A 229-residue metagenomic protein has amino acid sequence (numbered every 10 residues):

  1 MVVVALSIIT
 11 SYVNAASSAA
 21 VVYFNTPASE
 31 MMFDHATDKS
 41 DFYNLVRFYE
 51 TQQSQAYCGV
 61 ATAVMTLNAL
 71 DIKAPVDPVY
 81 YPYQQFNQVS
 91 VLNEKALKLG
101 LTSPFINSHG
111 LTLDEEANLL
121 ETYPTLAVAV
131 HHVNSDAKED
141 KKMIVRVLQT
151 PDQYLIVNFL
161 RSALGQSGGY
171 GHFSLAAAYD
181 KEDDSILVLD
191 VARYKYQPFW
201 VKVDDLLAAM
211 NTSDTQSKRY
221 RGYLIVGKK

Functional and structural regions predicted by a protein language model:
M1-I9: Bacterial N-terminal signal peptides
S11-A15: Sec/Tat signal peptide C-region and signal peptidase I cleavage site
S17-S135, T215-K218, G227-K229: Cysteine-nucleophile protease catalytic domains, especially the papain-like/related folds used in DUB/UBL proteases
F33, V147-Q149, M210: Hydrophobic residues in alpha-helical segments
Q53, A61, D152, G171 (+2 more regions): Extracytoplasmic
Q53-A56, M65, N134-A137, R161-G165 (+2 more regions): Solvent-exposed loop/turn segments at secondary-structure junctions within structured extracellular/periplasmic domains
D136-L187: Active-site-adjacent substructure of cysteine-protease-like catalytic cores
D180-K229: Noncatalytic regulatory segments and standalone regulatory/sensor domains
